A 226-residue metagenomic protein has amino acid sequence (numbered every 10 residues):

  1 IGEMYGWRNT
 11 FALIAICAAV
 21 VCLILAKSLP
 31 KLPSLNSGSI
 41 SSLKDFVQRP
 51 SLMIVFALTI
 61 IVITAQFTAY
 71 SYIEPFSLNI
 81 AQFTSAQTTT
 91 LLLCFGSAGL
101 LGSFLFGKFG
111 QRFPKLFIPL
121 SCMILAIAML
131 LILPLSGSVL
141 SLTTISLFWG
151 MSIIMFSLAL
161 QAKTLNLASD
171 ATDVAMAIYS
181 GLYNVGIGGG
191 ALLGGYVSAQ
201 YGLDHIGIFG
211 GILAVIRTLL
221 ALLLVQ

Functional and structural regions predicted by a protein language model:
G2, L101-P114, S198-A199: Helix-to-loop junctions at the C-terminal end of transmembrane segments in multipass secondary transporters
T10, A15-L35, L220-L224: C-terminal membrane-cytosol helix-exit motif in multi-pass small-molecule transporters
S28-L58: Juxtamembrane intracellular "pre-TM" segments in multi-pass secondary transporters
S51-L93, S97-L100, P114: Extracytoplasmic gate region of multi-pass secondary transporters
F83-L92, S138, L142, T172-M176: Juxtamembrane helix-start elements in MFS-like secondary transporters
G96-F104, I187-G188: Residue-level signature of mid-helix packing/kink "hotspots" within the transmembrane helices of 12-pass Major
K115-L160: C-terminal transmembrane helical hairpin of 12-TM major facilitator-type secondary transporters
N166-L213: A late C-terminal transmembrane helix in Major Facilitator Superfamily
